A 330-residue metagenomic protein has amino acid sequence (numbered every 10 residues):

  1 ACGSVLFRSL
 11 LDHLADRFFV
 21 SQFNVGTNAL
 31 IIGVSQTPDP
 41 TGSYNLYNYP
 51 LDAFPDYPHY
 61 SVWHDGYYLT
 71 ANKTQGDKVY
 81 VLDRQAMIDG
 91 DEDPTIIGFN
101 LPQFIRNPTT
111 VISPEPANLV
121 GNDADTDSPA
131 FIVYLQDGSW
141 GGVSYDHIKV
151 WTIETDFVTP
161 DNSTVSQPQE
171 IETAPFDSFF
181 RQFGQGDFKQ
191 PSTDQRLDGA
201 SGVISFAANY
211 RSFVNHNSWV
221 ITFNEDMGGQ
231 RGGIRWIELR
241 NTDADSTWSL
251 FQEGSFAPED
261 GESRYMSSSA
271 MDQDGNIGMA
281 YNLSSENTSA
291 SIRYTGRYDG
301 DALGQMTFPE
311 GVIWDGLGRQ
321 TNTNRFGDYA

Functional and structural regions predicted by a protein language model:
A1, F7-A330: C-terminal PAP-associated
